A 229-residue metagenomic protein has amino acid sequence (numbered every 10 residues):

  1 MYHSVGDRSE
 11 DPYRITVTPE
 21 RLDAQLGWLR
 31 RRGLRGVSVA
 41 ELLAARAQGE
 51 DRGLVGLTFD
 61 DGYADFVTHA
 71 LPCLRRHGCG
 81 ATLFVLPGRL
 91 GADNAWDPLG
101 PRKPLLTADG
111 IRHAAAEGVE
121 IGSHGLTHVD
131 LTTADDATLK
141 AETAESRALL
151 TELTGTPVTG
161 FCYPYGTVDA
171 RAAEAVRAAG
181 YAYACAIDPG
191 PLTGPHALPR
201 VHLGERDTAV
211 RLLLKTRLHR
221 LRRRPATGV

Functional and structural regions predicted by a protein language model:
M1-T58, A64-F66, T133-V229: C-terminal active-site subregion of NodB/CE4 polysaccharide deacetylases
S4, E120-H128: Histidine-centered catalytic micro-motifs
R30-R31, P72-C79, P104-S123, R177: Acidic (Asp/Glu)-rich catalytic clusters
T58-F59, G122: Generic enzyme active-site microenvironment
Y63-A64, T127: Short, glycine/acidic-enriched loop or turn micro-motifs at the edges of active sites
G78-G100: A short, conserved beta-to-alpha structural element at the edge of catalytic cores that scaffolds binding
A92-R102, H128-D136: Surface-exposed cleft-lining segments at the edges of enzyme active sites
